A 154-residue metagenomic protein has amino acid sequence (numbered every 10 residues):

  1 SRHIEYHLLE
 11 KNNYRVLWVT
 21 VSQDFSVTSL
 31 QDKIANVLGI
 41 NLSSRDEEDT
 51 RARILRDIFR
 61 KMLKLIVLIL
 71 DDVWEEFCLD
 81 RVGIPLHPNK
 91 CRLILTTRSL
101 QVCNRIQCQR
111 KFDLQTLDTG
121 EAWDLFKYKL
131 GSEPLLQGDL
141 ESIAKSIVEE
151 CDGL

Functional and structural regions predicted by a protein language model:
S1-I54: Post-nucleotide-binding-loop coupling segment downstream of the phosphate-binding loop, primarily in RecA-like P-loop
Y6-N12, A52-L117: A conserved switch/coupling segment of P-loop NTPase cores
L17-T20, S29, V67-L68, I94-L95 (+2 more regions): Conserved, well-structured core segments
S26-K33, S43-I69, W74, D139 (+1 more regions): Mid-core helix/loop region of P-loop NTP-binding domains shared across ATPases and GTPases
I34-D46, N89-C91, S99-L154: Non-catalytic, charged helical/coil tracts that couple and regulate nucleotide-powered enzyme cores
